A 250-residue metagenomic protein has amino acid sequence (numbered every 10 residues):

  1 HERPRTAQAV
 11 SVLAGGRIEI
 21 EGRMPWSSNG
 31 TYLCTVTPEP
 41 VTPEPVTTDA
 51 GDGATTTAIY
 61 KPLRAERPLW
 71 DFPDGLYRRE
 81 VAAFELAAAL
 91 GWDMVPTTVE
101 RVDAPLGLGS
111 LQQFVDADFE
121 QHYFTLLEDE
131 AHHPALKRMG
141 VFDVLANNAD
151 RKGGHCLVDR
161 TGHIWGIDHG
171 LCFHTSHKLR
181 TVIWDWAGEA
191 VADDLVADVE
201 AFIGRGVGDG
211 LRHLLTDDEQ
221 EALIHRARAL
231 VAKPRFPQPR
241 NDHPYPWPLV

Functional and structural regions predicted by a protein language model:
H1-L13: Juxta-kinase regulatory segment immediately upstream of eukaryotic protein kinase catalytic domains
R3, T37-E44, V95, F236-Q238 (+1 more regions): Intrinsic-disorder/low-complexity coil detector
Q8, Q112-Q113, Q121, Q220 (+1 more regions): Residue-identity detector for glutamine
V12-L127, A131-H132, L136-A149, G153 (+1 more regions): Conserved ATP-binding subdomain of kinase catalytic cores across diverse folds
A65, H155, L230-A232: General helical structural elements
P73, D159-V250: C-terminal catalytic region of ATP-dependent kinase domains
